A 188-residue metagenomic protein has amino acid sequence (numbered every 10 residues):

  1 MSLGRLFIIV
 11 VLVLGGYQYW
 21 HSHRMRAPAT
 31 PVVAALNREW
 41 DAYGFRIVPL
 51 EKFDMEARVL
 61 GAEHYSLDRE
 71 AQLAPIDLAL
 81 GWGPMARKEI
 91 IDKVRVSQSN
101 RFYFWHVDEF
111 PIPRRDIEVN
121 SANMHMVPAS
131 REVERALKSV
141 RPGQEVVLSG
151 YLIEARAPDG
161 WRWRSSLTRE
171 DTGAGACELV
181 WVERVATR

Functional and structural regions predicted by a protein language model:
S2-R188: OB-fold and OB-like single-stranded nucleic-acid-recognition modules and their adjacent interaction interfaces
